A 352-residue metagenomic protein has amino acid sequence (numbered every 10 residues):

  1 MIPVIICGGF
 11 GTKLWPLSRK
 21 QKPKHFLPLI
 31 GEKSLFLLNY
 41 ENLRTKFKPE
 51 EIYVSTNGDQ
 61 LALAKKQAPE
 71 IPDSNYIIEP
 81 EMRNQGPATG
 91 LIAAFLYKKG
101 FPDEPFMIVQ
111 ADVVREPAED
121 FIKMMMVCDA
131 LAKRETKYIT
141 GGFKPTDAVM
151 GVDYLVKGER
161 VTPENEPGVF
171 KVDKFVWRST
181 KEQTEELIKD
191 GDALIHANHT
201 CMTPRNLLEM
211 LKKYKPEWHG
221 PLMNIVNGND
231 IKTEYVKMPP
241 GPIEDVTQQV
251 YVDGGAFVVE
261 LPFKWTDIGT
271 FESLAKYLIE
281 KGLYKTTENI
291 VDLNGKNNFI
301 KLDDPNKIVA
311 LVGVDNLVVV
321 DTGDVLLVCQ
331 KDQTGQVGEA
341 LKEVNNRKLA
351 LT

Functional and structural regions predicted by a protein language model:
I2-I5, P16, K20, P28-Q110 (+3 more regions): Conserved N-terminal catalytic core of the sugar/cofactor nucleotidyltransferase
I6-C7, S55, M107-Q110, G141-K144 (+2 more regions): Short beta-strand segments
L14, A64-K65, L207, L211: Hydrophobic packing residues within well-ordered alpha-helices of enzyme cores
F36, I92, D112, L155 (+3 more regions): Residue-level signal for inorganic ion chemistry
A118-G220, I231, G255, K331: Conserved core of the sugar-phosphate nucleotidyltransferase
M202-T352: Left-handed beta-helix
